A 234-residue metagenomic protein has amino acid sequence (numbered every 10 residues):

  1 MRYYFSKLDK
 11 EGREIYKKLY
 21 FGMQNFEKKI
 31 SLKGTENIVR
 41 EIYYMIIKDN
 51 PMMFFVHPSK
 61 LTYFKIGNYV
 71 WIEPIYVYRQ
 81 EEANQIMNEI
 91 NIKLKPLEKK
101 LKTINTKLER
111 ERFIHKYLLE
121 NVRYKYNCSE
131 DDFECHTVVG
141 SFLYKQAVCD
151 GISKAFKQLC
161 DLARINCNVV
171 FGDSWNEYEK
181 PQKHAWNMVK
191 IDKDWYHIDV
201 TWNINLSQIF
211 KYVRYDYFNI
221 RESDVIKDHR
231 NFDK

Functional and structural regions predicted by a protein language model:
M1-P96: Linear, non-domain "peripheral" regions
D9, L19-Q24, I209-K234: Alpha-helical and coiled-coil interaction segments, frequently adjacent to or embedded within charge-biased
K17, G22-Q24, C128-C135, Y144 (+3 more regions): Intrinsically disordered, low-complexity coil segments
I72, T137-Q146, D194-V200: Short, well-ordered strand-loop elements centered on a beta-strand within folded domains, enriched for acidic residues
Y78-S141: Secondary-structure boundary elements
F133-A147, G151-Q158: Conserved active-site-adjacent core of cysteine acyl-enzyme catalytic domains
G151-V225: Hydrophobic/aromatic-rich core segments of domains that either
